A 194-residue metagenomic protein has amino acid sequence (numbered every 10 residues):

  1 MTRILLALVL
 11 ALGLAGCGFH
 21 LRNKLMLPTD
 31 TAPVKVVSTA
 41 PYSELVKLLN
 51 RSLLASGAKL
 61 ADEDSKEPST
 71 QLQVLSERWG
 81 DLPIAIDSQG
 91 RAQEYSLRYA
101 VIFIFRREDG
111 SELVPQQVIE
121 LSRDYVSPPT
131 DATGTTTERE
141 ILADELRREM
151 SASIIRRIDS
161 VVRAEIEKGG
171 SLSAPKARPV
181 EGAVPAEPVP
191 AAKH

Functional and structural regions predicted by a protein language model:
M1-I4: Positively charged n-region of N-terminal signal peptides that target proteins for export
G13-G16: C-terminal motif of bacterial Sec signal peptides marking the signal peptidase cleavage site
G18-N50, I166-H194: A structural "domain/chain start" motif
P33-T39, A132-E145: Second-shell loop/turn segments in exported
V36-R78: N-terminal segment of the mature soluble domain
L60-E63, S160-L172: Surface-exposed patches in mature extracellular/periplasmic domains of secreted proteins
Q73-V118, D124-E140, K193-H194: Surface-exposed short loop/turn segments
E138-D159: Short, well-ordered alpha-helical segments
